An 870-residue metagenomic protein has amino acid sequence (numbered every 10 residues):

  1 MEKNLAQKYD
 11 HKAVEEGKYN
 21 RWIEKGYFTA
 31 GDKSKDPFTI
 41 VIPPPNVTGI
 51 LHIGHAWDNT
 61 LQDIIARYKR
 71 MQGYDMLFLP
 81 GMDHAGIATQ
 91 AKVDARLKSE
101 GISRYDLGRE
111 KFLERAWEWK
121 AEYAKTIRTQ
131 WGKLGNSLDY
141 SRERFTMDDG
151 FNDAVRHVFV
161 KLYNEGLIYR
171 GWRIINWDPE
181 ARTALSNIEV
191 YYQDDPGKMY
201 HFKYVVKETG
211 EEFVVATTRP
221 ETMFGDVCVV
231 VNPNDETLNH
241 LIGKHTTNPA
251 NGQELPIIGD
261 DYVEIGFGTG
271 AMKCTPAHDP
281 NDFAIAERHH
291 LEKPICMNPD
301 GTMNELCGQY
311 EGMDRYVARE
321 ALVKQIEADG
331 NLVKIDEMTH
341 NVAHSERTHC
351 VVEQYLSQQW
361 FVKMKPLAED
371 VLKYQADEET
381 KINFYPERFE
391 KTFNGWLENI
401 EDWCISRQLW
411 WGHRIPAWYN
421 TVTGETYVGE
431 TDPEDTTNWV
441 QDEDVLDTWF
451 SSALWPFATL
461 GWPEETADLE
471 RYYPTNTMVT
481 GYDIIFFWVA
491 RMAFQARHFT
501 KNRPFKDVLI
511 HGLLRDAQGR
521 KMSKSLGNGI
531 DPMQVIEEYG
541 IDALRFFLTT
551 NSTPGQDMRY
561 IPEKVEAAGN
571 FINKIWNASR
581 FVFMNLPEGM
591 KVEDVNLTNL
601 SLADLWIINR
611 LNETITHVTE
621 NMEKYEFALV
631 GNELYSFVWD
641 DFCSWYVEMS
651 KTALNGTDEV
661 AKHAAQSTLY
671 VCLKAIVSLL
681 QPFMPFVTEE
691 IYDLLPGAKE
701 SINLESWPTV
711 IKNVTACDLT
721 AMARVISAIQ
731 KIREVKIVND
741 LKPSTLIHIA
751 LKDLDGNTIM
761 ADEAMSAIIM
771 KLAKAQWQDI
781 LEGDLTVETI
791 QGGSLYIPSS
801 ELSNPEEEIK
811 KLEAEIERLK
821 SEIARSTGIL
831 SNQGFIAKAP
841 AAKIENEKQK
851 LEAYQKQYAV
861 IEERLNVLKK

Functional and structural regions predicted by a protein language model:
M1-N234, I258, T275-C307, R315 (+10 more regions): N-terminal, positively charged nucleic-acid-binding surface of large information/translation enzymes
S34-I42, I64, E100-S103, R128-G135 (+9 more regions): Active-site-adjacent bridging/hinge elements
G54-A66, M82-D83, T146, F151-A154 (+7 more regions): Structured ligand/cofactor/substrate-binding pocket environments in proteins
R67-D75, R96-D106, T129, K133-L138 (+18 more regions): Secondary-structure transition/capping motifs at alpha-helix termini and the adjoining loop/turn into the next element
S99-E114, E311, I382, M533 (+1 more regions): Short, polar/flexible loop-turn hinges at active-site or ligand-entry regions and domain interfaces
A181, N251, T348, T421-T423 (+1 more regions): Short Cys/His-rich metal-coordination motifs, predominantly Zn2+-binding knuckles/fingers
Y200-V206, K244-P249, A343-R347, W418 (+1 more regions): Short acidic-hydrophobic surface loop/beta-edge motif
H201, G395-F450, L454, H498-I541 (+1 more regions): Feature 926 captures the class I aminoacyl-tRNA synthetase adenylation module centered on the KMSKS loop
